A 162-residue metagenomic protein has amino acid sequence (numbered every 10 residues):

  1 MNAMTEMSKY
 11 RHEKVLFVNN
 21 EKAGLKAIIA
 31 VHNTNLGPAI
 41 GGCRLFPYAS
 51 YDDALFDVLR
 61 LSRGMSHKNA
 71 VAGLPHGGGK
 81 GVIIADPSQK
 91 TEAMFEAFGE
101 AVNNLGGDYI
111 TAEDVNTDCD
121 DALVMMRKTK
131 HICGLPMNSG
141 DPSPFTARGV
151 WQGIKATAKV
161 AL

Functional and structural regions predicted by a protein language model:
M1-M137: N-terminal ligand-binding/catalytic initiation module
N138-A156: A glycine-rich, Thr/Ser-enriched phosphate-binding loop motif common to dinucleotide/cofactor-binding enzymes
K159-L162: Inter-helical turn/loop segments and adjacent helix faces that build the functional surface of alpha-helical bundle
